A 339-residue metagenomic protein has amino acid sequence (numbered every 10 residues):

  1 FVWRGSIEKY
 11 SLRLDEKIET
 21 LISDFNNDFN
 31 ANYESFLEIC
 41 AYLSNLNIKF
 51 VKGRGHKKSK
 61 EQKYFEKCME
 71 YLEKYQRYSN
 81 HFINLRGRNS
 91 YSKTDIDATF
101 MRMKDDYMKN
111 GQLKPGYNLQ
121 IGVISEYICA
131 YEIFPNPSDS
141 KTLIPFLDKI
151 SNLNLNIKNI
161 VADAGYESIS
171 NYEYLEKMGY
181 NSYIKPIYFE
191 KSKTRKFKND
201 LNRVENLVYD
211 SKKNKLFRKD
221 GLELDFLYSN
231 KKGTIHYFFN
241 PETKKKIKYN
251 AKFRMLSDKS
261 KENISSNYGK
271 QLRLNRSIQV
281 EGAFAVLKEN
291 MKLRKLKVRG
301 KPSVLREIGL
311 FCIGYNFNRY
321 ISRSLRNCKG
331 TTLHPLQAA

Functional and structural regions predicted by a protein language model:
F1-A339: Anion-binding and metal-coordination hotspots
